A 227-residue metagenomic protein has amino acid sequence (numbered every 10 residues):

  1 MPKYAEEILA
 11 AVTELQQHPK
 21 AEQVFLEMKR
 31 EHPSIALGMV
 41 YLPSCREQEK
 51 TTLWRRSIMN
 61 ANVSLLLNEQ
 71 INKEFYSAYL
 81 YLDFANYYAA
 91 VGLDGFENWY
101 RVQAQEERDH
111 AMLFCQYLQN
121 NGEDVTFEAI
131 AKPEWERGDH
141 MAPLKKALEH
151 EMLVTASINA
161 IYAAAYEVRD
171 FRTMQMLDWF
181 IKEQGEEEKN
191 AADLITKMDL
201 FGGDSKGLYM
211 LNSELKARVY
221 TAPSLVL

Functional and structural regions predicted by a protein language model:
P2-V12, H18-A21, F25-L227: Iron-associated oxidoreductase/ferritin-like identity signal
